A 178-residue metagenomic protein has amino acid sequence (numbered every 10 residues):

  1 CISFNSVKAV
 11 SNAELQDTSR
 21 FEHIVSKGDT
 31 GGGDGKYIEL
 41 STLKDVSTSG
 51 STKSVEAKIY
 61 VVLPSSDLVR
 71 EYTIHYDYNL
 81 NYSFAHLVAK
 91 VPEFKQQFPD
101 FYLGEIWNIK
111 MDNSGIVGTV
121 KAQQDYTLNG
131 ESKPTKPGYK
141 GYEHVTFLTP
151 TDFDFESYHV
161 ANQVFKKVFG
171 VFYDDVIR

Functional and structural regions predicted by a protein language model:
C1-K8: C-terminal segment of classical bacterial N-terminal signal peptides
A9-T73, D77-R178: N-terminal secretory-pathway/extracellular module detecting exported/lumenal segments and adjacent signal-anchor/first
